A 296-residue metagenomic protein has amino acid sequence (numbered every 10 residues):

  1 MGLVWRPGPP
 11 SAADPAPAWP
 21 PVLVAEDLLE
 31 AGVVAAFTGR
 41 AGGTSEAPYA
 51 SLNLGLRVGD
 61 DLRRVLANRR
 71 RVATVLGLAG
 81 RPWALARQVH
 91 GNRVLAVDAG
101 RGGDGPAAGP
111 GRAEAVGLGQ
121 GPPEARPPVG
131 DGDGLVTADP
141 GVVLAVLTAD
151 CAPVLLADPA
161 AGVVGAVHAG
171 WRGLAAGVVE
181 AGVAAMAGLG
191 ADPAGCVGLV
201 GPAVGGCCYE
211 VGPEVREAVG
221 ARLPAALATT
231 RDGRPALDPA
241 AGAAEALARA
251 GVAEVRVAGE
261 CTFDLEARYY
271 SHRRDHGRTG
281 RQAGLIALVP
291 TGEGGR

Functional and structural regions predicted by a protein language model:
M1-R296: Active-site microenvironment for binding and transforming phosphate-containing groups
